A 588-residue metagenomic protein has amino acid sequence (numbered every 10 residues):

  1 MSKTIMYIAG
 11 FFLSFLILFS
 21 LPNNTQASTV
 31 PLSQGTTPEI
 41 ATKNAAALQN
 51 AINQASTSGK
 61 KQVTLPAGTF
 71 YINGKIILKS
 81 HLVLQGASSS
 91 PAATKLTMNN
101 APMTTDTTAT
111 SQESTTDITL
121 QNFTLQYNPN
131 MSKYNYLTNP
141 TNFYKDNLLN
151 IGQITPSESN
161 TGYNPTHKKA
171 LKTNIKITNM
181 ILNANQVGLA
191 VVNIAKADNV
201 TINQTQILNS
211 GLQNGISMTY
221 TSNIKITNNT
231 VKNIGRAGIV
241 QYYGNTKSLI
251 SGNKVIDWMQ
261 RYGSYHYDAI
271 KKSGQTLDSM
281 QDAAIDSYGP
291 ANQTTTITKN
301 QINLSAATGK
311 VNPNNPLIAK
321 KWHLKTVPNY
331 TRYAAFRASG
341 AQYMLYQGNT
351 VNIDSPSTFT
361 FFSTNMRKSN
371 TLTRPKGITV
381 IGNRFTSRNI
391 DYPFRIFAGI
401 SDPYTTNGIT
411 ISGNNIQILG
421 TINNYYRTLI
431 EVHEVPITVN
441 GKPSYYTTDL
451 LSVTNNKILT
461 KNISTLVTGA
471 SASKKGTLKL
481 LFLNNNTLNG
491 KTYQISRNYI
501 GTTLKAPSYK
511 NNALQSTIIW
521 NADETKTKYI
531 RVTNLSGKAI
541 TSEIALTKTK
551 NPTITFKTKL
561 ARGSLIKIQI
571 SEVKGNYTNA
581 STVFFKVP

Functional and structural regions predicted by a protein language model:
S33-T64: Acidic Gly/Asp/Thr-rich repetitive segments characteristic of extracellular carbohydrate-active and adhesion proteins
Q49, N53-T57, F70-Q85, T94-N122 (+5 more regions): Extracellular beta-strand-rich solenoid/capping regions of secreted or surface-exposed proteins that bind or remodel
I72-K75, A93-M103, P129-Y136, N185-V192 (+13 more regions): Short glycine/acidic-rich loop motifs that flank beta-strands on beta-rich extracellular proteins
K79-S80, T115, L120, Y144 (+33 more regions): Parallel beta-helix/beta-solenoid
T115, T119-G238, Y242-Y243, K247 (+2 more regions): Right-handed parallel beta-helix
F123, M180, T205, N229 (+7 more regions): Consensus "Asn ladder" position of solenoid repeat domains
A291, F556-S564: Surface-exposed, short loops/turns at beta-strand junctions within beta-sandwich domains
N521-S536, I540-T541: Solvent-exposed loop/turn segments flanking beta-strands in beta-repeat/beta-sandwich domains
